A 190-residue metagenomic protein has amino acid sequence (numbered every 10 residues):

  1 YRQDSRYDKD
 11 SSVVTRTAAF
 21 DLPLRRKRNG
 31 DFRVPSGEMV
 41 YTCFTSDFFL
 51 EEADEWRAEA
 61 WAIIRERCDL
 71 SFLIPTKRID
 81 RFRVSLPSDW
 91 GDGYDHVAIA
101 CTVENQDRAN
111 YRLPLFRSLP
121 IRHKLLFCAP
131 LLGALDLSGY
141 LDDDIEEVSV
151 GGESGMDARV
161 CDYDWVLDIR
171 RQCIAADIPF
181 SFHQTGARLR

Functional and structural regions predicted by a protein language model:
Y1-V13: Canonical Radical SAM [4Fe-4S] cluster-binding loop centered on the CxxxCxxC motif and its immediate flanking residues
A18-H183: Conserved AdoMet/S-adenosylmethionine-binding subsite of the radical SAM
A187-R188: C-terminal accessory extensions appended to soluble enzyme cores
